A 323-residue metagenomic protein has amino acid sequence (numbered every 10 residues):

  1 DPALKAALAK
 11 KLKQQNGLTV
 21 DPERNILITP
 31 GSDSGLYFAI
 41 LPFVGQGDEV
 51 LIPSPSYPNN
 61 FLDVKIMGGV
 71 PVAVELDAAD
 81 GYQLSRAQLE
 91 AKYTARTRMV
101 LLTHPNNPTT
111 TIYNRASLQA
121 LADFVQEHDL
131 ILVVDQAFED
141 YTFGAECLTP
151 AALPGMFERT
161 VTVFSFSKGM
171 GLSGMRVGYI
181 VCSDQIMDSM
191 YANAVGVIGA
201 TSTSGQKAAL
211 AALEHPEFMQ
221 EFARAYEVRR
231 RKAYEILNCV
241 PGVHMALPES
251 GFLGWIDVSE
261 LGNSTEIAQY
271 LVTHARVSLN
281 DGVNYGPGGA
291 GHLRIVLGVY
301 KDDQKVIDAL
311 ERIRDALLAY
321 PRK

Functional and structural regions predicted by a protein language model:
P2-E49: Phosphate-binding glycine-rich loop
P42-V64: Conserved PLP-anchoring active-site segment centered on the Schiff-base-forming lysine
D48, G69, E127-I131, M156-E158: A short helix->loop->beta-strand "cap" motif at the edges of active sites that frequently abuts
I66-V72: A short helix-loop-beta submotif of the ANL/AMP-binding
V72, A78-G144: Active-site phosphate-binding strand-loop segment of PLP-dependent enzymes
E90-A91, Y270-L279, Y285-K323: PLP-dependent enzyme catalytic core of the Aspartate aminotransferase-like
G155-E227, R231-I236, L317-Y320: Conserved core segment of the aminotransferase class I/II
Q206, L210, Y226-Y234, M245-V258 (+1 more regions): Conserved glycine-rich beta-strand-loop-beta hairpin in the small C-terminal domain of fold type I
